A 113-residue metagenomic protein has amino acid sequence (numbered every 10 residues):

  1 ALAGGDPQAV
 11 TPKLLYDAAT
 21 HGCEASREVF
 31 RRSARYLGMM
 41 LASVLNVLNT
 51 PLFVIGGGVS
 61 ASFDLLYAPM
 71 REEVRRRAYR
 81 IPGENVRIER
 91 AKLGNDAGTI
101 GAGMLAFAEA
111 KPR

Functional and structural regions predicted by a protein language model:
A1-R113: ATP-binding/phosphotransfer module of carbohydrate and carboxylate kinases, centering on a glycine-rich
